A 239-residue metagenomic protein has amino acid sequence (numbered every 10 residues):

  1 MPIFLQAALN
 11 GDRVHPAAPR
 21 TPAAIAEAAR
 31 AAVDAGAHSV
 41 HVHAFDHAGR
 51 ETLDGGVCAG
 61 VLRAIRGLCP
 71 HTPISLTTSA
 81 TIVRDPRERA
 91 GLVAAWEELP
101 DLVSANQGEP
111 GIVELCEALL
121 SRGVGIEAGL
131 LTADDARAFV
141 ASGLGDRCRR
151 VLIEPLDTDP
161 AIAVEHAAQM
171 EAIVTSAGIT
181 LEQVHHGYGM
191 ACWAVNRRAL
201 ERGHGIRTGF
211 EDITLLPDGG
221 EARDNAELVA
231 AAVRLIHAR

Functional and structural regions predicted by a protein language model:
M1-A17, L119-R122: N-terminal small/glycine-rich loop or linker at the start of catalytic domains across soluble metabolic enzymes
A8-A26, T78-P86, S104-A105, E127-L130 (+1 more regions): Active-site mouth loops of central-metabolism enzymes
T21-A31, R84-A95, D135-V140, C192-N196: Short, acidic/polar
I25, A32, H43, V103 (+1 more regions): Conserved, mostly hydrophobic/aromatic
D34-S39, P100, C148, G203-H204: A structural motif
S39-A64, L215-P217: Glycine-rich, proline-tolerant flexible connector loops at the mouths of alpha/beta enzymes
T52-D54, C58-G125: Internal catalytic or translocation cores that form aromatic/hydrophobic pockets or channels for amphipathic metabolites
S104-E211, P217-A230: Catalytic alpha/beta core domains of metabolic enzymes, predominantly
